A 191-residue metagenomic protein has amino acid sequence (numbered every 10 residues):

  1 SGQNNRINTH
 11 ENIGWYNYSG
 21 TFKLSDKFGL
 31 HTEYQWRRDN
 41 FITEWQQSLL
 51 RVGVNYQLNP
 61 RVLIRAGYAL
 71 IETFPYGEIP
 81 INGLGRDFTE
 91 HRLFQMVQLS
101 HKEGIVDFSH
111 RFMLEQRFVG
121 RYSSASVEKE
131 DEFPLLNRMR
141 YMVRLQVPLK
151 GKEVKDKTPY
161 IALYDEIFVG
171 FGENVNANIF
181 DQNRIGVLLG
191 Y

Functional and structural regions predicted by a protein language model:
Q3-G67, I71-F74: Start-of-domain marker
N4-R6, W36-N40, P80-L84, S126-F133 (+1 more regions): Extracellular loop and loop/strand-boundary signature of outer-membrane beta-barrel proteins
H10-G14, Q46-S48, T89-L93, F133-Y141 (+1 more regions): Residues that define the transmembrane beta-barrel architecture of outer-membrane proteins
Y18-F22, V52-Y56, Q95-H101, L114 (+2 more regions): Residues on the lipid-exposed face of transmembrane beta-strands in outer-membrane beta-barrel proteins
D26-K27, R61, K102-S109, L149-P159: Short loop/turn motifs that connect adjacent beta-strands in outer-membrane beta-barrel proteins
L30-T32, I64-A66, V106-F112, M139 (+1 more regions): Transmembrane beta-strands of outer-membrane beta-barrel proteins
Y34-N40, Y68-F74, H101-E103, L114-F118 (+1 more regions): Transmembrane beta-strands of outer-membrane beta-barrel pores
I81-M139: Hydrophobic, well-structured mid-protein blocks that either form specific transmembrane helices
